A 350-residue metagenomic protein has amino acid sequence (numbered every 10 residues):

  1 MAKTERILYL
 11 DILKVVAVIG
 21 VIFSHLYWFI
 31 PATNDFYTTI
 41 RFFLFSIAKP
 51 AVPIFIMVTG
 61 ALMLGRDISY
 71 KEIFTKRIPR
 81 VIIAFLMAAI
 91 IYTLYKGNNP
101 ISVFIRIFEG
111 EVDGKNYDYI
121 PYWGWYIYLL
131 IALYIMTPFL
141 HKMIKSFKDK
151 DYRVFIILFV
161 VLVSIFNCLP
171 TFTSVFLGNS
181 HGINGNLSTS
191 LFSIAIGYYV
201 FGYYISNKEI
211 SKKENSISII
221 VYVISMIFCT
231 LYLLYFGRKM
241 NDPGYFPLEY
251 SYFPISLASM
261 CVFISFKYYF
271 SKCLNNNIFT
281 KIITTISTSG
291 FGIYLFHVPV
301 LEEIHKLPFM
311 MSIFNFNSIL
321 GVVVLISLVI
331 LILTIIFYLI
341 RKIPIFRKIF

Functional and structural regions predicted by a protein language model:
A2, Y269-S287, V298-F350: C-terminal "closing" transmembrane helix and its immediate cytosolic amphipathic cap in multi-pass membrane proteins
K3-I7, D67-K76, L140-R153, I205-S218 (+2 more regions): Membrane-interface helix-boundary motifs at transmembrane edges
L8-G65, V81-I90, L187: Functionally critical transmembrane alpha-helices in membrane proteins and complexes, commonly lining
I19-L26, A88-L94, F108-V112, L158-F172 (+4 more regions): Aromatic-anchored segments of alpha-helical transmembrane domains
F45-P53, G65-Y122, Y128-L133, V221 (+2 more regions): Transmembrane alpha-helical segments and their boundary/interface "anchor" motifs in multi-pass integral membrane
I47-V58, I120-I135, S188-F201, E249-C261 (+3 more regions): Membrane-embedded alpha-helical segments of multi-pass membrane proteins, especially the transmembrane helices
I56, L62-G65, Y92-N207: Hydrophobic alpha-helical segments with transmembrane-like composition
I210-T284, F316: Alpha-helical transmembrane segments and terminal signal-anchor/GPI-anchor hydrophobic tails, characterized by long
